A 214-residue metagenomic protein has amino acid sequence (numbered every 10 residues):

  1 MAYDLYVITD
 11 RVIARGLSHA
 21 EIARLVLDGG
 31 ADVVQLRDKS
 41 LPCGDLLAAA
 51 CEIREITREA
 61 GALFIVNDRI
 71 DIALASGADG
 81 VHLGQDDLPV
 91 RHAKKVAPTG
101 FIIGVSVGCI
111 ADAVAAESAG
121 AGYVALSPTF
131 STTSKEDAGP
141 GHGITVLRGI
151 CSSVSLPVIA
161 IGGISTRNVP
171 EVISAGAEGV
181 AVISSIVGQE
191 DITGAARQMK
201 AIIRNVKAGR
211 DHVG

Functional and structural regions predicted by a protein language model:
M1-D87, K94-G122, G139, G149-L156 (+3 more regions): Conserved N-terminal beta1-alpha1 strand-loop-helix module at the mouth
R11, F130-T132: A short, flexible beta-alpha/helix-coil linker loop
S127: Flexible, gly/ser-rich surface segments that form the specificity/activation loops bordering the active-site cleft
S134-E136: Glycine/threonine-rich flexible loop motifs
V146: Conserved cofactor-binding/catalytic machinery of classical short-chain dehydrogenase/reductase
I159-I164, V180-S184: Glycine-rich beta-strand-to-loop/alpha-helix junction loops that act as flexible
A177: Asp-centered catalytic/switch region of ABC-type ATPase nucleotide-binding domains
